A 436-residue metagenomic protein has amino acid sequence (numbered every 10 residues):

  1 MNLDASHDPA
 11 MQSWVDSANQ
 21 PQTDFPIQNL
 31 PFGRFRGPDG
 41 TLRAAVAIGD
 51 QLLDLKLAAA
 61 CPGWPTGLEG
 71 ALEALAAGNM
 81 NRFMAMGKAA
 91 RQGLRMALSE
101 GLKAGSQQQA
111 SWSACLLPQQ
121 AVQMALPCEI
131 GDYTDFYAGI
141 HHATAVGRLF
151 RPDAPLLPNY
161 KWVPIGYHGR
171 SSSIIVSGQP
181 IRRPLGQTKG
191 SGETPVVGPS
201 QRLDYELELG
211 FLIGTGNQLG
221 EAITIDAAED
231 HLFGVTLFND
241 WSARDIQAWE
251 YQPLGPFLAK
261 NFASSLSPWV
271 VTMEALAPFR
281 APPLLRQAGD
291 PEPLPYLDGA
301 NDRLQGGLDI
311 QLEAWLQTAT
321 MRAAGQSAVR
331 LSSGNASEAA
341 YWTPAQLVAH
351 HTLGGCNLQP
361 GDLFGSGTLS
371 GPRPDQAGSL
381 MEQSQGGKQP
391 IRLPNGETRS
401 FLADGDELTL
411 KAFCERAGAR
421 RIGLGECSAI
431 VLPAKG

Functional and structural regions predicted by a protein language model:
A5-R36, A47, D54-G334, Y341-A345: Active-site microenvironments in enzyme catalytic cores
G40-A44, A328-S332, I422-E426: Short, mixed charged/polar active-site loops that provide acid/base catalysis or chelate metal/phosphate cofactors
A44, Q51-L52, E208, L363 (+2 more regions): Residue-level marker of beta-strand positions
D132-G139, N357-S366: Conserved phosphate/anionic-ligand binding catalytic regions in large, soluble enzymes, centered on
L308, L312-Y341, Q359-R373, D404-A412 (+1 more regions): Redox cofactor-anchoring modules in respiratory/redox and cofactor-processing assemblies
Y341-H350, P360, F364-F413, R420-C427: Active-site pocket scaffolds in enzymes
